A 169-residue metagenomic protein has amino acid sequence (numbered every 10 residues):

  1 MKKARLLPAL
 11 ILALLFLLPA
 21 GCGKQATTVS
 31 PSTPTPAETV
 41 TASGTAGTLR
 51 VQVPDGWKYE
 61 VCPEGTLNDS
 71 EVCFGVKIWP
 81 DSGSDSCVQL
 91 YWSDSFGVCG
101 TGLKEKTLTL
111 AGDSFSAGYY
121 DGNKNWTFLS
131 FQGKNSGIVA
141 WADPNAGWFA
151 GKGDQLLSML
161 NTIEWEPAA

Functional and structural regions predicted by a protein language model:
M1-P8: Bacterial N-terminal signal peptides that target proteins for export
A9-F16: Hydrophobic helical h-region of N-terminal Sec-dependent signal peptides in bacterial secretory/periplasmic proteins
L18-G21: C-terminal motif of bacterial Sec signal peptides marking the signal peptidase cleavage site
G23-Q25: Bacterial signal peptide processing site
T35-A42, V72-G75, T109-G118: Short, hydrophobic/aromatic-rich segments at coil-to-beta transitions
A42-V98, Y120-L129: Secretory pathway targeting signatures of secreted, lumenal, and periplasmic proteins
S95-G151, A169: Signature of long, low-cysteine stretches enriched in small and polar/charged residues
L157-A169: Short, low-complexity, Pro/Ser/Thr/Gly-rich segments in the mature regions of secreted, periplasmic
